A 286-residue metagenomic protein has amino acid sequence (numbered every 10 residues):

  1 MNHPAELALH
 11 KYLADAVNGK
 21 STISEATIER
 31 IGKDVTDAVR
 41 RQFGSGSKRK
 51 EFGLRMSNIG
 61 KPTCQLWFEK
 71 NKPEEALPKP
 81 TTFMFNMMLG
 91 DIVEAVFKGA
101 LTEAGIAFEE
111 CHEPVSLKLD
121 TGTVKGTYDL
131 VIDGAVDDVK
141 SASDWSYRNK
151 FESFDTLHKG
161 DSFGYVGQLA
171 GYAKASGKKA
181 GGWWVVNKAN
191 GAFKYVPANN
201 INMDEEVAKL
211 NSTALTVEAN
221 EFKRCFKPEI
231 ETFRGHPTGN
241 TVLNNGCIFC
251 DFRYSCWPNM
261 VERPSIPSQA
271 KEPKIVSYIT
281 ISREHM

Functional and structural regions predicted by a protein language model:
M1-V136, S143-F154, K159: Metal-dependent nuclease catalytic cores that hydrolyze phosphodiester bonds in DNA/RNA, characterized by
L7, A38, S47, P62-T63 (+5 more regions): Alpha-helical structural elements
L66-F68, F97, L101, L169 (+2 more regions): Generic hydrophobic secondary-structure signal
I92, V96, K125, G164-G171 (+1 more regions): Short, well-structured alpha-helical interface segments that form or flank functional binding sites
D137-V139, G171: Long, contiguous hydrophobic alpha-helical segments, chiefly transmembrane helices and signal peptides
V139-S141, V185: Residue-level recognition of conserved beta-strand positions in structured domain cores
K159-D161, G171, A175-M286: Metal-dependent nuclease catalytic regions and adjoining charged, substrate-binding loops involved in nucleic-acid end
